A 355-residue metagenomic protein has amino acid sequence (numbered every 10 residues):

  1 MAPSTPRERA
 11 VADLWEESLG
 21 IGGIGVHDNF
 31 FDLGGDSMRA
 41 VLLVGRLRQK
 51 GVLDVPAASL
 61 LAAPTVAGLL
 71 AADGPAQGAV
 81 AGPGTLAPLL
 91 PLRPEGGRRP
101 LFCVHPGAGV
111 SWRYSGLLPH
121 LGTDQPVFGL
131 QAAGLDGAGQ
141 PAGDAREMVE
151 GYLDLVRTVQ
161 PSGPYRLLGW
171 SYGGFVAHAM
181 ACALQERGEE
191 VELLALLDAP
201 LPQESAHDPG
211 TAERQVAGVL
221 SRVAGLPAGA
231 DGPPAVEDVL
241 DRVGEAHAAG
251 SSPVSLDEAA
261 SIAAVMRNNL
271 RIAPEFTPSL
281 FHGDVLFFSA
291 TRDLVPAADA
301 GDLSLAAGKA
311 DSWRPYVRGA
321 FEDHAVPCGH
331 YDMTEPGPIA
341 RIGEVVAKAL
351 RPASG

Functional and structural regions predicted by a protein language model:
M1-G84, R146-E150, A199-A206, A340-E344: Phosphopantetheine-dependent thiolation modules in NRPS/PKS and related acyl-activating systems
G68, G78-G355: A hydrolase-biased, glycine/serine/histidine/acidic-enriched motif that marks catalytic-domain neighborhoods in diverse
